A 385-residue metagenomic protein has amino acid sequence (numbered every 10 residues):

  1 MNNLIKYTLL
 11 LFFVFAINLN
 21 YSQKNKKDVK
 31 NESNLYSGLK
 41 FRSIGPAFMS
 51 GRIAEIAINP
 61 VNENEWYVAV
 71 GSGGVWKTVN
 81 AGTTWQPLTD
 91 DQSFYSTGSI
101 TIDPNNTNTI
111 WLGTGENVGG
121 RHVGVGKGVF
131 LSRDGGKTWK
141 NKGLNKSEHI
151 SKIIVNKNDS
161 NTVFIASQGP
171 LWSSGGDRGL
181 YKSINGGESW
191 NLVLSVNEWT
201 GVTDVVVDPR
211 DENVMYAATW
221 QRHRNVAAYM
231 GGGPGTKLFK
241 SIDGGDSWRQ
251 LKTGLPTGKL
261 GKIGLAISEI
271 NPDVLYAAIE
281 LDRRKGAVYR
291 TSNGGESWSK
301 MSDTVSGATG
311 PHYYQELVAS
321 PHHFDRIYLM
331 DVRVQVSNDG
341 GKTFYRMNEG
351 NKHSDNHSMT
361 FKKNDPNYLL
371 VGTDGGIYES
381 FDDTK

Functional and structural regions predicted by a protein language model:
M1-K27: Bacterial Sec-dependent N-terminal signal peptides
Q23-K385: Beta-propeller blade termini and top-face loops
